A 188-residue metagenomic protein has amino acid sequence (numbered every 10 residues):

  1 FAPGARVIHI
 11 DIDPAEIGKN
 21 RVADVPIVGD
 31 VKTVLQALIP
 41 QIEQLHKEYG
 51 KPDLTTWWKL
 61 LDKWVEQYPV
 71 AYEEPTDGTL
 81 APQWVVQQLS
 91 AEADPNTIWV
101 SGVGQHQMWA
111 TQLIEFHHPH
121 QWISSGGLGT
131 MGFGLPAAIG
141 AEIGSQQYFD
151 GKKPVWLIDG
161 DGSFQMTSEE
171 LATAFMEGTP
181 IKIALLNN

Functional and structural regions predicted by a protein language model:
F1-K59: Glycine-rich, acidic loop regions that bind phosphate or pyrophosphate groups
I8, I98-V100, W156: Conserved beta-strand elements of the Class I
H9, Q105-Q107, Q165: Glutamine-centric residue-chemistry signal
D11, G102, D161: Acidic active-site catalytic centers that drive phospho-/nucleotidyl reactions and related ester hydrolyses
I17-V28, K32-L38, W109-N188: Thiamine diphosphate
K59-Y148: Active-site diphosphate/adenylate-binding microenvironment
